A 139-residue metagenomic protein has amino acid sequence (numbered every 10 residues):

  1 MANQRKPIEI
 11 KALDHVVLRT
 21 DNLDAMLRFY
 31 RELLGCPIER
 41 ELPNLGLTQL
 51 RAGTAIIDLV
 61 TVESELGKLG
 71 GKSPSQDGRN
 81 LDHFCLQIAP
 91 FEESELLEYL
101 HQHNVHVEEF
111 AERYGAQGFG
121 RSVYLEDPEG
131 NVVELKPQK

Functional and structural regions predicted by a protein language model:
M1-D24, L81-F84, I88, K139: N-terminal beta-strand motif that seeds the catalytic metal site of vicinal oxygen chelate
A2-N3, L66-K72, E109-F110, A116: A short, acidic/glycine-rich surface segment
R19-S64: Core segments of cupin and vicinal oxygen chelate
T20-L23, R79, F84-E129: Vicinal oxygen chelate
P37-P43, A111-Y114, P137: Conserved catalytic-core motifs of GNAT/GCN5-like acyltransferases
L50-T54, L125-P128, Q138: Active-site beta-strand termini and strand-to-loop segments that position acidic
G118, L135-K139: Short beta->alpha transition motifs characteristic of CBS
